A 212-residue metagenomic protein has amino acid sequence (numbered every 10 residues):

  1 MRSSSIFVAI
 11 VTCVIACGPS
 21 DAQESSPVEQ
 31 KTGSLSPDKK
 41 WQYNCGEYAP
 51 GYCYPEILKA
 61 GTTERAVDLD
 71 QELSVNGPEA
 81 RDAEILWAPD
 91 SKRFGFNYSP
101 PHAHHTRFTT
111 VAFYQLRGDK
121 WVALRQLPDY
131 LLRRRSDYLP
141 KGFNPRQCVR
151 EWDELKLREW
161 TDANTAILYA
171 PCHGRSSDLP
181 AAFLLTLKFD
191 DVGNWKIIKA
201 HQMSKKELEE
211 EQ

Functional and structural regions predicted by a protein language model:
M1, C13-A16, W87: Compositionally biased, low-complexity segments
M1-F7: Bacterial N-terminal signal peptides that target proteins for export
T12-S34, Y48, T109-Q212: Acidic, small-residue rich beta-repeat scaffolds with periodic aromatic anchors
V28-P89: Short N-terminal edge-element motif at the start of the domain
C45-A49, S74-N76, P100-T106, R175-L179: Short consensus segments that form the blades of beta-propeller domains, in both extracellular/periplasmic
R81-D119: Extracellular-facing segments of soluble proteins and assemblies that are Gly/Ser/Thr-biased and enriched in aromatics
